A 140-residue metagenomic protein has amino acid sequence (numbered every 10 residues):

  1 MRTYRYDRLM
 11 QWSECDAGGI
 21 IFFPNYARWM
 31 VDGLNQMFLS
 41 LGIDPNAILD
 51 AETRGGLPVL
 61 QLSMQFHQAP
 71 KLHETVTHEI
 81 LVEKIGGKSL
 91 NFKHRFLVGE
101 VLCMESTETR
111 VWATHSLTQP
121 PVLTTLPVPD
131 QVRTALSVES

Functional and structural regions predicted by a protein language model:
M1-T77, E83-S140: Terminal targeting signals and extreme-terminal segments of soluble enzymes
